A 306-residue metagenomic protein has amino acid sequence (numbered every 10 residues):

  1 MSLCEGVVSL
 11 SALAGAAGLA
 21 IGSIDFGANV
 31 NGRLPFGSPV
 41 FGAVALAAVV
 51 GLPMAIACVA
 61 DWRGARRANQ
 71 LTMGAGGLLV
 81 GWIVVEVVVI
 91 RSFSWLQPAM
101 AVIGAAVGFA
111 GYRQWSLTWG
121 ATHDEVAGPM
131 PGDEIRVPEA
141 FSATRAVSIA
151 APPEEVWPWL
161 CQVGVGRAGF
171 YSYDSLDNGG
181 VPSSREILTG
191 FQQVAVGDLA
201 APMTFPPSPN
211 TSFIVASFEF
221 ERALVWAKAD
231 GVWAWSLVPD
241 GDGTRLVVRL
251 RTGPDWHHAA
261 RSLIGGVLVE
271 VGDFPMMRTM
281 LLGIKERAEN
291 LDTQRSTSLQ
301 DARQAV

Functional and structural regions predicted by a protein language model:
M1-D124: Topology signature of small-to-medium multi-pass alpha-helical membrane proteins
M1-L10, W115-L199, G283, E289-N290 (+2 more regions): Hydrophobic ligand-binding cavity/cleft-lining segments
L13, V156-W159, V215, L246-V248 (+1 more regions): Hydrophobic pocket/interface hotspot
R63-G64, A150-E154, S217-E221, L237-R245 (+1 more regions): A short, structured loop/turn motif at beta-sheet edges
V126, A227-E286: Beta-strand/loop substructures that line and gate deep hydrophobic ligand-binding cavities in soluble
A140-S148, A223, V232, G243-R245: Intrinsic-disorder/low-complexity, polar/charged segments enriched in Ser/Thr/Lys/Arg/Asp/Glu/Gln
Q192-V215: Alpha-helix-centered segments that form part of catalytic cores
A200-M203, A223-D230: Short beta-strand segments that buttress and anchor functional surface loops
